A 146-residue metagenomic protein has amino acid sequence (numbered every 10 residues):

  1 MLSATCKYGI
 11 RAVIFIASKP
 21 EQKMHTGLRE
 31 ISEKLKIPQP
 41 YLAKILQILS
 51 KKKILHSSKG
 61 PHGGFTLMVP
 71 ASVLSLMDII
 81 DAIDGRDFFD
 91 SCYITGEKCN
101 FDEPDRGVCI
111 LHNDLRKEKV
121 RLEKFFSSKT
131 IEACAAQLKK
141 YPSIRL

Functional and structural regions predicted by a protein language model:
M1-V13: Short alpha-helical segments that sit at the start of domains
L28, L46: Helix-turn-helix DNA-binding elements, focusing on the entry/boundary residues of the two helices that contact DNA
R29-K36: A short alpha-helical element within helix-turn-helix/winged-helix DNA-binding domains across DNA-binding proteins
P40: Key DNA-contact positions within bacterial/archaeal DNA-binding proteins
K52-K53: Glycine-centered, phosphate/nucleic-acid-interacting loop/turn motifs that mediate DNA/RNA or nucleotide
S58-F65, V69-S72: Short, Lys/Arg-rich nucleic-acid/phosphate-binding segment
A71-E97, L115: Conserved segment of winged-helix/HTH DNA-binding domains
C92-L146: C-terminal regulatory/oligomerization modules of transcriptional regulators
